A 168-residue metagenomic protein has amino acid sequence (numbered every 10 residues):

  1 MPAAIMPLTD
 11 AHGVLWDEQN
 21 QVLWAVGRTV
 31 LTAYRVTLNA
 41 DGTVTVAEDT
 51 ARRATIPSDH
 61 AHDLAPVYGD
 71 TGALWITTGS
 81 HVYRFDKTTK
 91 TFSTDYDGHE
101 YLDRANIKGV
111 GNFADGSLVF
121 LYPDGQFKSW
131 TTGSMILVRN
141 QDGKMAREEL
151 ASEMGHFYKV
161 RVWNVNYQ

Functional and structural regions predicted by a protein language model:
M1-I56: Long alpha-helical, hydrophobic tracts
I5-W16, R53-G69, G98-S117, A146-Q168: Repeated scaffold domains used in trafficking and secretory/extracellular systems, primarily beta-propellers
W16, Y34-T37, R84-T88, W130 (+1 more regions): Hydrophobic/aromatic beta-strand positions that recur at structurally equivalent sites within the blades
R28, V36, T77-G79, P123-G125: Short loop/turn segments immediately following the C-termini of beta-strands
R35-T45, D86-G98: Short loop/turn segments immediately following beta-strands, especially the blade-tip and inter-blade linker loops
T55, D70, L74-F85: A conserved mid-domain beta-alpha-beta active-site/ligand-binding segment of alpha/beta enzyme cores
D115-G125: Short, hydrophobic/proline-enriched secondary-structure or compact coil segments at domain edges
